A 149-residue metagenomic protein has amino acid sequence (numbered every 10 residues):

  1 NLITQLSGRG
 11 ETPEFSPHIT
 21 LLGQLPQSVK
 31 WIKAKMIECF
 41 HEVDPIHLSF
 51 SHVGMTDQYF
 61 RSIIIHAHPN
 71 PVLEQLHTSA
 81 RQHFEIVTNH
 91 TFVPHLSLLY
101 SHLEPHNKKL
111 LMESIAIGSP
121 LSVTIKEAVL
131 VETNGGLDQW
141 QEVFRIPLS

Functional and structural regions predicted by a protein language model:
N1-L48, P69-T124, G136-S149: Basic, often amphipathic N-terminal segments
H52-F60, S97, A128-D138: Short proline/glycine- and acidic-rich turn/helix-capping motifs at secondary-structure junctions
